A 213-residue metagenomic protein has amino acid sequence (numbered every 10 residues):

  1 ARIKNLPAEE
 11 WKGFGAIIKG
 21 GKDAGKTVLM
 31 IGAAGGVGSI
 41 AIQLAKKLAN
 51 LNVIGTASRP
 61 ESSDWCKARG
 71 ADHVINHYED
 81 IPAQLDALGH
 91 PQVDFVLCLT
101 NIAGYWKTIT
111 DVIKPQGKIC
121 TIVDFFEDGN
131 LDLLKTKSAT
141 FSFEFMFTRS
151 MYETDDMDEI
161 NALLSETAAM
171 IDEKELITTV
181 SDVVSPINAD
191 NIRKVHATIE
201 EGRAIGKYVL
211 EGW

Functional and structural regions predicted by a protein language model:
A1-E79: Mid-domain Rossmann-like dinucleotide-binding core that forms the NAD(H)/NADP(H) cofactor-binding site
E10-G13, W106, L163-T167, I192: A general structural signal for well-ordered alpha-helical segments in protein cores
G20-A24, R69, H73-E144: Glycine-rich cofactor phosphate-binding loops and adjacent beta1-alpha1 units of small-molecule cofactor enzyme domains
L29, I54, K118-C120, S142 (+1 more regions): Structural detector of well-ordered beta-strand residues that form the stable sheet scaffold of enzyme domains
M30-I31, I54-T56, I75, D94-L99 (+2 more regions): Glycine- and other small-residue-rich loops at beta-strand/loop junctions that grip anionic moieties
L133-V183: C-terminal substrate-binding/catalytic core of Rossmann-like NAD(P)-dependent dehydrogenases/reductases
D172-D182, R193-W213: C-terminal capping/lid region of NAD(P)-dependent oxidoreductase domains
P186-D190: Conserved loop-to-helix N-cap of the C-terminal "lid" that shapes the substrate pocket in Rossmann-like
